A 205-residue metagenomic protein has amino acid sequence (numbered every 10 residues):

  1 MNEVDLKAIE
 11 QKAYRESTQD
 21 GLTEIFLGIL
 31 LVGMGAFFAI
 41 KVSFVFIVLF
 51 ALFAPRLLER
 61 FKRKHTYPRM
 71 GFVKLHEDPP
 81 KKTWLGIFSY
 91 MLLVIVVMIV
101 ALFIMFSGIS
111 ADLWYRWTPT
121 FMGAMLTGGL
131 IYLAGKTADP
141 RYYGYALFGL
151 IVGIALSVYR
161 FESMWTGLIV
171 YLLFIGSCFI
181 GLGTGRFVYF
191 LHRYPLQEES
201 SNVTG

Functional and structural regions predicted by a protein language model:
M1-I25, R69-M70: N-terminal juxtamembrane cytosolic/stromal segments of multi-pass membrane proteins
E10-L22, S110-T118, A134-G144: Short, amphipathic, aromatic/basic-enriched membrane-interface segments that mark the entry/exit of transmembrane
L27-I109: Selected alpha-helical membrane-embedding segments in polytopic membrane proteins
A36-F44, T137-D139, Y159-M164: Transmembrane helix interruption/hinge and helix-loop junction motifs
F46-L57, I109-G123, Y171-S177: Structural signature of hydrophobic alpha-helical transmembrane segments
R141-I154: Central hydrophobic cores of alpha-helical transmembrane segments in multi-pass integral membrane proteins
V152-V170: Hydrophobic alpha-helical transmembrane segments in multi-pass integral membrane proteins
R193-G205: Short, highly charged, low-complexity non-transmembrane loops/tails of multi-pass membrane proteins
